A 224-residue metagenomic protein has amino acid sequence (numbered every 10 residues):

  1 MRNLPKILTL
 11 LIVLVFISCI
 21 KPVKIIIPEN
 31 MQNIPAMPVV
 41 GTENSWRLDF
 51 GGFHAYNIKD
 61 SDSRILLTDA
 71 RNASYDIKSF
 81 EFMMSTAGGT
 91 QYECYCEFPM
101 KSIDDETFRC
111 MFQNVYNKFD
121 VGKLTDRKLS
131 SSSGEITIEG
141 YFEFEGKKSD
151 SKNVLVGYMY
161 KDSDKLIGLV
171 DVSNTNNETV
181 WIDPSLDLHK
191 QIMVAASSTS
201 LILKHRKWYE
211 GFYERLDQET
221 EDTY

Functional and structural regions predicted by a protein language model:
N3-L10: Sec-dependent signal peptide recognition, specifically the positively charged N-region followed immediately by
I12-V13, I103: Residue-level signal for mature regions of secreted extracellular proteins and peptides
V15-S18: C-terminal motif of bacterial Sec signal peptides marking the signal peptidase cleavage site
I20-Y224: Intrinsically disordered, low-complexity proline/glycine-rich segments
